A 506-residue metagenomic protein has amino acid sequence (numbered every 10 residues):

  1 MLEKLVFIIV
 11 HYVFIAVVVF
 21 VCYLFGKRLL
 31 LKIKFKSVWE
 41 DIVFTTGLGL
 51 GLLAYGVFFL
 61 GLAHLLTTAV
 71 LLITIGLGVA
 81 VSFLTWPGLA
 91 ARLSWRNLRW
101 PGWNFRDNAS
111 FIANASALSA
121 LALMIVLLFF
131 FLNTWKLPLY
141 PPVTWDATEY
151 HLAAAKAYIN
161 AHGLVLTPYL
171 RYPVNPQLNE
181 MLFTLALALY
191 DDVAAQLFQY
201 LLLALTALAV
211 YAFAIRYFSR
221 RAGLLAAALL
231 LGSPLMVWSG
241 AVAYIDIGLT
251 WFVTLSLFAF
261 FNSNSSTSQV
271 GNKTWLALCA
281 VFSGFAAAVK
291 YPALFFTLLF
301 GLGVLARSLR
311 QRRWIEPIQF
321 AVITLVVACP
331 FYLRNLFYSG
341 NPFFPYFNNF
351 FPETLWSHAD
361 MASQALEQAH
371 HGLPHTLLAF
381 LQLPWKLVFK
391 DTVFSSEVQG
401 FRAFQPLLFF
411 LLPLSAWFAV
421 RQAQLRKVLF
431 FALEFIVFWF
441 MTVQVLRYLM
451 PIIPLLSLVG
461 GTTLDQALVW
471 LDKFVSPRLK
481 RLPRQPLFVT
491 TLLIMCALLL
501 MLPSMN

Functional and structural regions predicted by a protein language model:
M1-N108: Membrane-embedded, hydrophobic transmembrane alpha-helices
K27, G51, Y55, V79-T85 (+2 more regions): Transmembrane-helix motifs of polytopic, lipid-linked glycan transferases
F35-T45, V193-A194, V210-G232, W251 (+1 more regions): Transmembrane-helix signature of polytopic, membrane-embedded enzymes that assemble or transfer cell-envelope glycans
A117-V126, R221, K273-T274, L278-V281 (+4 more regions): Signature aromatic-anchored transmembrane alpha helix within multi-pass, membrane-resident enzymes that catalyze glycan
I125-L127, L224-L230, V281-S283, L299 (+3 more regions): Transmembrane alpha-helix segments characteristic of polytopic inner-membrane glycan-assembly/cell-envelope
K156, D246-L249, A286, Y291 (+4 more regions): Hydrophobic/aromatic-rich transmembrane helices and adjacent perimembrane loops
A226-A227, S256, F260, W275-Y291 (+3 more regions): Membrane-interface alpha helices of multi-pass inner-membrane proteins
L305, Q382-Q424, L433: Hydrophobic, aromatic-rich transmembrane alpha-helices and their immediate juxtamembrane boundary segments
